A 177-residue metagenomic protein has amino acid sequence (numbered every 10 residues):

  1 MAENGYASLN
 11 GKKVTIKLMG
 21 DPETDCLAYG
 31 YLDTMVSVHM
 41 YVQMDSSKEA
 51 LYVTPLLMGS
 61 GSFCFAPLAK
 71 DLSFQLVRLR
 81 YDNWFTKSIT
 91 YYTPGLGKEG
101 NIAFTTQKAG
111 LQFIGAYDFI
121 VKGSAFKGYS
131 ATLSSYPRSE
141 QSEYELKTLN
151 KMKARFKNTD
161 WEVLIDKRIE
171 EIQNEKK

Functional and structural regions predicted by a protein language model:
M1-K48, W84-K177: Primarily secretory-pathway and cell-envelope proteins
D45-L68: Tryptophan-paired
S60-S73, L79-N83: Short Pro-Gly-centered beta-turn/loop motif in secreted/extracellular proteins
